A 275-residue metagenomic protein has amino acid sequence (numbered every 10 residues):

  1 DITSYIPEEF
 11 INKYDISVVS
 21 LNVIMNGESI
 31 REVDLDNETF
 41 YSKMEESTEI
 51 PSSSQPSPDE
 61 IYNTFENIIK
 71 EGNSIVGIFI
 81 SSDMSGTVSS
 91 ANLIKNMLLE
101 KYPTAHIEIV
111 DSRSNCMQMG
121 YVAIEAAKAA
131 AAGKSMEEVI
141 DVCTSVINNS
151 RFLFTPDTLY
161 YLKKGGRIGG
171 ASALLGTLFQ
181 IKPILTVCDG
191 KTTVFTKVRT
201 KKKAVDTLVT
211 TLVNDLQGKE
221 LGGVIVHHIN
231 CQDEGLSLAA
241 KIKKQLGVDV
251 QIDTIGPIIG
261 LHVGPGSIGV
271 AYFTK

Functional and structural regions predicted by a protein language model:
D1, D111: Acidic active-site catalytic centers that drive phospho-/nucleotidyl reactions and related ester hydrolyses
I2-Q55: N-terminal glycine-rich anion-binding loop in soluble enzyme alpha/beta folds
P7-I24, G86-N96, Y102-E108, S114-I124 (+1 more regions): Mixed-charge interfacial surface used for oligomerization/domain docking and macromolecular partner engagement
S54-T64: Glycine-rich, highly charged phosphate/nucleotide-binding loops
N63-I75, L212-L221: Glycine-rich phosphate/diphosphate-binding loops that line cofactor/substrate pockets in enzymes
